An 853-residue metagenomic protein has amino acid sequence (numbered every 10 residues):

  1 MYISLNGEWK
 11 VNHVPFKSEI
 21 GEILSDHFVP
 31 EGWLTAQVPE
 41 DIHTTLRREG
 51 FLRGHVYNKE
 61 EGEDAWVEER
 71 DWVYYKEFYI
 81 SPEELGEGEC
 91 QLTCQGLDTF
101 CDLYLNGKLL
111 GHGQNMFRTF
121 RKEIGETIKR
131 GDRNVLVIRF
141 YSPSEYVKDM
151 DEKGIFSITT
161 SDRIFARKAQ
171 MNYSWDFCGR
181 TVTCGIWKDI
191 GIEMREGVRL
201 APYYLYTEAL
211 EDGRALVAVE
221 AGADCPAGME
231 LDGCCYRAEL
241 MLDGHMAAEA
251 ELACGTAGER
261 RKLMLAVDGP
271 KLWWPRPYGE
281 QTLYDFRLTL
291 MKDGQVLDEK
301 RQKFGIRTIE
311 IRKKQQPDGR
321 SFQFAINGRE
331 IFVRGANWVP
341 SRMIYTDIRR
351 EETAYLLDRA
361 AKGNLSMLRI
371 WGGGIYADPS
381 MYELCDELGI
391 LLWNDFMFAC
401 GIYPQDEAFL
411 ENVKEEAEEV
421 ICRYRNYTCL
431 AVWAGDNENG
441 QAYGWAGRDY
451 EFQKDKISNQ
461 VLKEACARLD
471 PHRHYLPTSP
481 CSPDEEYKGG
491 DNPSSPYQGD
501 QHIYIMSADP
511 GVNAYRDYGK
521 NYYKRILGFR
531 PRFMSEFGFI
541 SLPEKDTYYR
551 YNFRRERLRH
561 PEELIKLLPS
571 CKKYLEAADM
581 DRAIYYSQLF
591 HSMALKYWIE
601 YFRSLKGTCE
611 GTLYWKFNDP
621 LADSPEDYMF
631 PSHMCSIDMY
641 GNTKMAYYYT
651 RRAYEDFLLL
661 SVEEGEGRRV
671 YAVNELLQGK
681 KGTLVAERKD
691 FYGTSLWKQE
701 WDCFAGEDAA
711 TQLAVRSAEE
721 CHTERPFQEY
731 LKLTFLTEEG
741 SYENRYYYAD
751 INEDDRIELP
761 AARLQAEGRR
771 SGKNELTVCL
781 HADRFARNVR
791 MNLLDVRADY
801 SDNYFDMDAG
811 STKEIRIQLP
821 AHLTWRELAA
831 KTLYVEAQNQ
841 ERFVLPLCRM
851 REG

Functional and structural regions predicted by a protein language model:
I3-E19, I42-E49, D64, E68-R199 (+4 more regions): Accessory beta-strand-rich segments of carbohydrate-active enzymes
V11-K17, V182-G185, C466, P483-E486 (+1 more regions): Substrate-binding clefts and catalytic carboxylate motifs of secreted carbohydrate-active enzymes
R47-I80, L85-T93, D98-L105, G111-Q114 (+6 more regions): Active-site-adjacent substrate/metal-binding segments within catalytic domains of carbohydrate-active enzymes
L103-L105, R214-A253, R668-F704, T711-A714 (+3 more regions): Beta-strand-rich binding/interaction modules
I128-R133, E220-Q315: Extended acidic/polar, glycine-enriched regions that form or flank non-catalytic beta-rich accessory modules
A201-Y203, D298, I421-F553: Active-site region of glycoside hydrolase catalytic domains
L252-K271, A686-P726, R797-T824: Intrinsically disordered, low-complexity Pro/Gly/Ser/Thr-rich segments with frequent PxxP/GP/PP motifs and embedded
K292-K300, S717-P760, P820-G853: Terminal connector regions
